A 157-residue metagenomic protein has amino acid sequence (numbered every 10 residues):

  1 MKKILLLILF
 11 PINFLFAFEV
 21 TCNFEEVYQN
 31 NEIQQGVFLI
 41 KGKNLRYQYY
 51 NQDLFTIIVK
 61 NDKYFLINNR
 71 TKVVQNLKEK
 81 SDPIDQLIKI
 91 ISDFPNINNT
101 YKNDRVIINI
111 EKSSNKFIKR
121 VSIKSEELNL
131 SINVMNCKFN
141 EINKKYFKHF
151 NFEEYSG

Functional and structural regions predicted by a protein language model:
I4-F14: Sec-dependent N-terminal signal peptides
L15-E19: Boundary at the C-terminal end of the N-terminal hydrophobic targeting segment
V20-F24, Q34-F38, L45-Y47: One face of beta-strands
E25-N31, R70-V73, F94-G157: Non-transmembrane domains of secretory- and envelope-associated proteins
Q35-V37, L54-T56, I107-E111: Short, surface-exposed charged micro-motifs
F38-D85: An acidic-aromatic
E79-Y101: An anionic, turn-rich surface loop/hairpin at beta-sheet edges that serves as a generic interaction/coordination patch
